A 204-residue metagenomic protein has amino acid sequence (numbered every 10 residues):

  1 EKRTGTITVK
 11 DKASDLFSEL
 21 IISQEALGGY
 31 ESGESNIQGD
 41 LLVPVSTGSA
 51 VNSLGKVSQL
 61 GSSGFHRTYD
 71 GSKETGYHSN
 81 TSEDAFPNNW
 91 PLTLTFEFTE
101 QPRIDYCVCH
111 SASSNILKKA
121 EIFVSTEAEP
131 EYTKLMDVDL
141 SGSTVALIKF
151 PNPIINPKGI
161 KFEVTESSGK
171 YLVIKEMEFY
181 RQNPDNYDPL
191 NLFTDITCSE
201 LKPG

Functional and structural regions predicted by a protein language model:
E1-G28, L192-G204: Extracellular lectin-like interaction modules
G5, S18, L92, P102-D105 (+1 more regions): Short beta-strand/loop motifs in extracellular/secreted proteins, especially within beta-sandwich accessory domains
T6-T8, V108, E121, K161: Residue-level detector of beta-strand face positions
T8, I21-S23, T95-E97, D139 (+1 more regions): Generic structural detector for well-ordered beta-strands
G28-T99, A112-N115, Q182-G204: Disordered, acidic Ser/Thr/Pro-rich linker "stalks" and the adjacent N-terminal cap of the next globular domain
T47, N88-P91, S113-P184: Trp- and acidic/polar-enriched beta-sheet ligand-binding modules for extracellular glycan and matrix recognition
Q101-S114, F162: A short beta-strand element within beta-rich, extracytoplasmic domains of secreted/secretory-pathway proteins
